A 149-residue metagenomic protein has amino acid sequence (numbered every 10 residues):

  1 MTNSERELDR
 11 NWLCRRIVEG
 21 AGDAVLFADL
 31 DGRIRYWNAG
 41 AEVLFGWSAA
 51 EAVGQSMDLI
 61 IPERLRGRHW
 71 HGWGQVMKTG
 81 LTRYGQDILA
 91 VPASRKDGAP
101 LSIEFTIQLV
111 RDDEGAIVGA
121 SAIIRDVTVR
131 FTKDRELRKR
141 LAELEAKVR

Functional and structural regions predicted by a protein language model:
R6-W12, F131-R149: Sensory-domain boundary/capping and coupling elements
L8-Y36, G40, G85, R149: Sensory modules in modular signal-transduction proteins
G40, A49, I61-E104, R111-D113 (+1 more regions): PAS/LOV-family and closely related PAS-like sensory domains
D58, R111, T128: Adenine-nucleotide cofactor-binding loop residues
F105-I107, I124: Sensory-domain boundary capping and coupling elements
A116-D126: PAS-family sensory domains
